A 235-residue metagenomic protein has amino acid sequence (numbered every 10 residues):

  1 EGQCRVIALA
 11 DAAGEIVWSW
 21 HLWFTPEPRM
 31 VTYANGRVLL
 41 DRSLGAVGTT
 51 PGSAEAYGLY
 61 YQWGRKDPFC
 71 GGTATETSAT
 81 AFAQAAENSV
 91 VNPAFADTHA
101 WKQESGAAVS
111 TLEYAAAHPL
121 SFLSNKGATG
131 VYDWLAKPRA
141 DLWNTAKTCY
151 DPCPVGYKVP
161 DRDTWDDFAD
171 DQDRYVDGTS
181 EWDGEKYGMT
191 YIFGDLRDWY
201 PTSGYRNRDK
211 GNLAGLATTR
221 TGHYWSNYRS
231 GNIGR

Functional and structural regions predicted by a protein language model:
E1-K147, D173, Y228-S230: Short, compositionally biased
L44-A46, A117-R235: C-terminal, surface-exposed recognition/capping segments
